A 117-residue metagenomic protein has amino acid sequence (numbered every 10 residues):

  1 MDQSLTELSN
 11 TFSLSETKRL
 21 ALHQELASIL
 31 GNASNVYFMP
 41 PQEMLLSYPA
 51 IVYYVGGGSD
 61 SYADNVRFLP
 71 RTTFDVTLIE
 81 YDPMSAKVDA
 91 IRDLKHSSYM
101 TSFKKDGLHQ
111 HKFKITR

Functional and structural regions predicted by a protein language model:
M1-D60, V66: Small/polar-rich, solvent-exposed N-terminal microdomains that initiate assembly or binding
V36-Y37, S85, K112: Signature of extracytoplasmic/envelope-associated structural regions
L46, R67-R71, D106-L108: Short coil/turn motifs at beta-sheet boundaries
S61-D64, V76-E80, Y99-F103: Glycine-rich loops and low-complexity Gly/Arg-rich segments that provide flexible linkers or classic glycine-based
Y62-N65, K87-D89: Short, charged, solvent-exposed linker or helix-capping segments at domain edges/interfaces that act as flexible hinges
P70-Y81, H109-R117: Oligomerization/assembly interface segments of phage tail-like spikes and tubes
T73-S97: Short cationic/low-complexity microdomains
D89-R117: Acidic-leaning, charged glycine-interspersed low-complexity segments
